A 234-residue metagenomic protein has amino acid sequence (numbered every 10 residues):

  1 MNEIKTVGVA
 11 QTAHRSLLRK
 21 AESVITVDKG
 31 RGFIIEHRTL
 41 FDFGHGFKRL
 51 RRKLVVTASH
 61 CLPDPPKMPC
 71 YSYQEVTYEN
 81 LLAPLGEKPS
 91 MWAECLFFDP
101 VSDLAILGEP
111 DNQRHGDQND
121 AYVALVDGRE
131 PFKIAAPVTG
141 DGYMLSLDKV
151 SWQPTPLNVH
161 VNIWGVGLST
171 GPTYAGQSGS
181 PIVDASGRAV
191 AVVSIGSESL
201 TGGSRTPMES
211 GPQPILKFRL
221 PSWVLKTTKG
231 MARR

Functional and structural regions predicted by a protein language model:
M1-H14, N112-Q118, A189, V193-R234: C-terminal cap/linker of serine protease catalytic domains
N2, I35-V101, I195-T206: Catalytic-histidine neighborhood of serine endopeptidases, predominantly the chymotrypsin-like S1/PA family
T6, T12-S16, F33, R38-T39 (+4 more regions): Active-site substrate-binding loop(s) of clan PA
R15-R31: A short, Trp-centered hydrophobic/proline-enriched beta-strand micro-motif
E22, K29, S90, T139 (+1 more regions): Short coil/loop residues immediately preceding or within conserved phosphate-binding loops of NTP-utilizing enzyme
I25, G32, K53, T57 (+5 more regions): Terminal peptide-recognition signature
D42-G44, S102-E109, G165-G171: Short, solvent-exposed secondary-structure boundary/capping segments
H115-S178, V193-M208: Flexible, gly/ser-rich surface segments that form the specificity/activation loops bordering the active-site cleft
